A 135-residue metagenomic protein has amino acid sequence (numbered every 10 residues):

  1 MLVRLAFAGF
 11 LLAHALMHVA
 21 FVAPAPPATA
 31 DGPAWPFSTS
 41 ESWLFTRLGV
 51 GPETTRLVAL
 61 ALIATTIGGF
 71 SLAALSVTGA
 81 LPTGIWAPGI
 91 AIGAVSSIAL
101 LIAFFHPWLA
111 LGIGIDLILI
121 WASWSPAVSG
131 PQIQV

Functional and structural regions predicted by a protein language model:
M1-V135: Membrane-interface extramembranous regions
